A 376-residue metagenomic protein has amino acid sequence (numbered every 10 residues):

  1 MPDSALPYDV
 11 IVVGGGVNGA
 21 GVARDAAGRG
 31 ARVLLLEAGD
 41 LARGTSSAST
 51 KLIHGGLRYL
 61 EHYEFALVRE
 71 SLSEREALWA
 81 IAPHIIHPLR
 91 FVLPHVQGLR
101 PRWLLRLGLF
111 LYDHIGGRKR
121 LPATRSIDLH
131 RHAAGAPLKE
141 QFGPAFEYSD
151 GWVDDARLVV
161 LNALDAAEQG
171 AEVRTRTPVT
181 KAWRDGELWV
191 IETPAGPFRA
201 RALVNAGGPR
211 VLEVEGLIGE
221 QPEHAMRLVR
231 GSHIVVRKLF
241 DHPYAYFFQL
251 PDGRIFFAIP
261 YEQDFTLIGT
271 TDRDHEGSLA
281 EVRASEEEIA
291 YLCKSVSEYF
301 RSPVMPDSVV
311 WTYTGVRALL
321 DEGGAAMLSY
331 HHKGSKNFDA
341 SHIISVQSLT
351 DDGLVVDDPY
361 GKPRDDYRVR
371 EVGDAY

Functional and structural regions predicted by a protein language model:
S4-N18: Beta1/beta-strand and adjacent pyrophosphate-binding region of the FAD-binding site in flavoprotein oxidoreductases
I11-V13, F198-G208: Short hydrophobic core segments
N18, L41, R210: Conserved Rossmann-like nucleotide-cofactor binding loop
D25, I85-R90, V179, A206-L320: Active-site substrate-recognition segment that forms the wall of the catalytic cavity or substrate channel
A27-S47: Glycine-rich FAD pyrophosphate-binding loop
K51-G135: Dinucleotide-binding Rossmann-like beta1-alpha1 core, especially the glycine-rich loop that anchors the ADP
F146-L188, E192-P194, F198-R201: Helical element adjacent to the flavin cofactor pocket in flavoenzyme catalytic cores
K333-Y376: Active-site signature of cysteine proteases
